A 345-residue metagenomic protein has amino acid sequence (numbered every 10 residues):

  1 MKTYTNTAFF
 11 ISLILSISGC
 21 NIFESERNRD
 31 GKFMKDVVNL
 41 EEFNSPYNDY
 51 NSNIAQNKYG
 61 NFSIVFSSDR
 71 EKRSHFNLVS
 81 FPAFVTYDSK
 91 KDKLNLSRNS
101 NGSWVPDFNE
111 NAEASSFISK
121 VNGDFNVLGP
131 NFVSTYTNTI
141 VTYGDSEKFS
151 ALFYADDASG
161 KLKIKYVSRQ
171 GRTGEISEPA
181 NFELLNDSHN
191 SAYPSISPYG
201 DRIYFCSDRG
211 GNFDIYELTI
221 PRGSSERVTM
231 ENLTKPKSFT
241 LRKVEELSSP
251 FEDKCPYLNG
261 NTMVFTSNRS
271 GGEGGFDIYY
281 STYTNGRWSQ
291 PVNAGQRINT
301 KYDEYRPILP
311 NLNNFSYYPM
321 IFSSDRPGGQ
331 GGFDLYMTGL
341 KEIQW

Functional and structural regions predicted by a protein language model:
M1-R29: Bacterial Sec-dependent N-terminal signal peptides
N21-W345: Short, conserved micro-motifs composed of acidic
